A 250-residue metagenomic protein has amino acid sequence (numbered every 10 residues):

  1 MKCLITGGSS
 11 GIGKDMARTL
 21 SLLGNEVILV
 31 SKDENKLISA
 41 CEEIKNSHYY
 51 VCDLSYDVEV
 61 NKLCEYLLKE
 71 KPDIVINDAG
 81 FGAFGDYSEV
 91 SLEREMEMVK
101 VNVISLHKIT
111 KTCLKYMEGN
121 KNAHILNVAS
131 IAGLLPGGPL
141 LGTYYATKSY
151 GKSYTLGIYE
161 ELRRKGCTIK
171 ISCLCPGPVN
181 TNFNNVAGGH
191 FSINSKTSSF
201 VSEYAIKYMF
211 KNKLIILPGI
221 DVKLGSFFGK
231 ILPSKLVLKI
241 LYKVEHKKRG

Functional and structural regions predicted by a protein language model:
S9-S10: Conserved glycine-rich cofactor-binding loop
L23-S39: Conserved glycine-rich Rossmann-like NAD(P)H-binding loop of the short-chain dehydrogenase/reductase
I44-V58: Rossmann-fold cofactor-recognition segment
D78-A83: Conserved NAD(P)H cofactor-binding loop of Rossmann-fold oxidoreductase domains
D86-Y87, R94-V99: Substrate-binding pocket helix/loop in short-chain dehydrogenase/reductase
S130: Residue(s) in the substrate-gating loop at a strand-loop-helix junction that position the organic substrate next
C173, H190-S226: C-terminal helical subdomain
